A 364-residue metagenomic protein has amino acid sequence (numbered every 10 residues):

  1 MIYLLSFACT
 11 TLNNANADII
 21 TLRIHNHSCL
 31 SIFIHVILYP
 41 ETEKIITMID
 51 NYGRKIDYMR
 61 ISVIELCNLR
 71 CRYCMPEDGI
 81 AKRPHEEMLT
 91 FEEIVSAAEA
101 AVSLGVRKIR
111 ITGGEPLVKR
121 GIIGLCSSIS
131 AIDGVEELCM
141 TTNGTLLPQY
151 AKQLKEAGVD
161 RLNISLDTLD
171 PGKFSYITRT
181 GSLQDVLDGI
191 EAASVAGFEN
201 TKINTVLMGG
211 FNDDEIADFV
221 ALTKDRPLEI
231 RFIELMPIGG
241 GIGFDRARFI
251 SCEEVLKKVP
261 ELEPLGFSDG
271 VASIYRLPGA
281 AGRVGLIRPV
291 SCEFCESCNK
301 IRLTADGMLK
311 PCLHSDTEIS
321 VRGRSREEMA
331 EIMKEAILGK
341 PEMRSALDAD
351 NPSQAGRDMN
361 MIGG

Functional and structural regions predicted by a protein language model:
S6, I19, I32-Y39, K44: Short, positively charged and aromatic/hydrophobic N-terminal segments
L12-N16, I24: Intrinsic low-complexity, disordered N-terminal segments enriched in polar/charged/small residues
I46-Y58, K224-D225, L235-G364: Auxiliary Fe-S-binding modules of radical SAM enzymes
N51-L89, L313: Canonical Radical SAM [4Fe-4S] cluster-binding loop centered on the CxxxCxxC motif and its immediate flanking residues
V63, C67, I111, M140 (+1 more regions): Conserved, mostly hydrophobic/aromatic
G79-P84, D170-I177, G239-G243, S320: A short acidic, helix-capping loop that chelates divalent metal ions and anchors anionic groups
M88-I111, V118-I233: Radical SAM/AdoMet-radical enzyme domain recognition
